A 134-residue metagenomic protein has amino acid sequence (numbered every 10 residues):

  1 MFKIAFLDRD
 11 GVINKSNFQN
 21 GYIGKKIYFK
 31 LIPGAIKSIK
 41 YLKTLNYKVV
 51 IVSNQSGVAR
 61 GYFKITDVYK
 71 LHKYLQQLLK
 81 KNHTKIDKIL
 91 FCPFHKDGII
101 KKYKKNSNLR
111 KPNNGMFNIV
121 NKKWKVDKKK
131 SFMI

Functional and structural regions predicted by a protein language model:
M1-K48: Active-site neighborhood of HAD-like aspartate-dependent phosphohydrolases
D8, C92-P93, I134: Conserved residues at the C-terminal ends of beta-strands
I13-P33, S56-D67, K81-N82, F94 (+1 more regions): Metal-dependent phosphoesterase signature
K25, K85-K88, K128-S131: Short acidic capping loops at alpha-helix termini that bridge into adjacent secondary structure
A35, I39-H72, I86-H95: Substrate-recognition element of Asp-dependent hydrolases with the DxDx(T/V) motif
L75-K80, N121: Conserved hydrophobic residues forming the short capping helix/wall of the S-adenosyl-L-methionine
L79-K85, K125: Short helix-capping segments at alpha-helix termini
K105-I134: Conserved Lys-Pro-Asp/Glu-containing loop-to-beta segment of HAD-superfamily phosphomonoesterases, centered on
